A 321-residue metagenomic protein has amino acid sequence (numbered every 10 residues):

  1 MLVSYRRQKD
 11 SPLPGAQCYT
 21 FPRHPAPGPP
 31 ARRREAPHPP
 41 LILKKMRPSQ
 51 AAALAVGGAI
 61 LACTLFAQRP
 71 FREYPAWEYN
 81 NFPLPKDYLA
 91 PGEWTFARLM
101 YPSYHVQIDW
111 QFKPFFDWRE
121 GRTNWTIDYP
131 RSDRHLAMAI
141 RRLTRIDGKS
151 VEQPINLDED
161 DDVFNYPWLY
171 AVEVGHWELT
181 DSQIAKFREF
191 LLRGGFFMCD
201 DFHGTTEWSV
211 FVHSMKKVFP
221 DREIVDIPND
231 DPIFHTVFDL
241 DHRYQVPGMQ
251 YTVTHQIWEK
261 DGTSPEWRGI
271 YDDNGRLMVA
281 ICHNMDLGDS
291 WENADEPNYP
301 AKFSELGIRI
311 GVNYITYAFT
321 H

Functional and structural regions predicted by a protein language model:
G15, G28, G57-G58: Residue-identity detector for glycine
R23-A31: Compositionally biased, low-complexity flexible segments
I42-A55: Bacterial N-terminal signal peptides that target proteins for export
A53-C63: Bacterial N-terminal signal peptides
F66-W168, V174-G175, M278, D286-D289 (+1 more regions): Aromatic-Pro/Gly-enriched surface loop or interdomain linker that acts as a lid/target-recognition segment
R72-N80, Y104, I108-Q111, T206-G288 (+4 more regions): An acidic, glycine-rich "communication" segment
F96, V163, W168-W208: Short alpha-beta junction capping motif
